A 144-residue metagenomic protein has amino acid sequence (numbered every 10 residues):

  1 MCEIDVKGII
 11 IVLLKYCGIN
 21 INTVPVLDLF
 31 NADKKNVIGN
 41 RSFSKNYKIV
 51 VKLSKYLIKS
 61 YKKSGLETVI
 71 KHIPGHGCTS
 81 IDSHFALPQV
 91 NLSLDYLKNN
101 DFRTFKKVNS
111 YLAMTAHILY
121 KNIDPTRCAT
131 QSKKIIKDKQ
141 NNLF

Functional and structural regions predicted by a protein language model:
M1-I49, C78-V90, A116-A129: Enzymes and membrane/adaptor proteins characterized by extended Gly/Ser/Thr/Asp/Glu-rich, aromatic-dotted
I49-F144: Second-shell residues forming the walls of enzyme active-site clefts
